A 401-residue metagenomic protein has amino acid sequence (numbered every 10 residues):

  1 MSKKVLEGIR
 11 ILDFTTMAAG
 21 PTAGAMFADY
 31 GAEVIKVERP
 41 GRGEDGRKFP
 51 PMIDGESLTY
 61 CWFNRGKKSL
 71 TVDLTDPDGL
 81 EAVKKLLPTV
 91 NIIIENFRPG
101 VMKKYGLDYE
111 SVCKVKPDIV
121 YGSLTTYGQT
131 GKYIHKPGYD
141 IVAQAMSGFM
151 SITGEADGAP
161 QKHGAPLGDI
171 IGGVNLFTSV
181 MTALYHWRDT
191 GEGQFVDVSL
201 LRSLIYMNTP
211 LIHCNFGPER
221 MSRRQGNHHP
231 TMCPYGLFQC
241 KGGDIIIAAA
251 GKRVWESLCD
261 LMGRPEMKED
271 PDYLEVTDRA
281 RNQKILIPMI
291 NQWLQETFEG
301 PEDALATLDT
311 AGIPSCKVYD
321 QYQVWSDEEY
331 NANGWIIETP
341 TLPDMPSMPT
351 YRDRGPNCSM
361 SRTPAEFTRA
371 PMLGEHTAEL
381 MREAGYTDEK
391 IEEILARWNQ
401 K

Functional and structural regions predicted by a protein language model:
M1-D189, M372, A378-K401: N-terminal helix-loop segment corresponding to the beta1-alpha1 unit of nucleotide/adenylate-binding folds
M1-R10, Q239-C240, V324-K401: Terminal low-complexity tails and localization/encapsulation signals of metabolic enzymes
V34, D309-Q323, T387-E392: Short, well-structured beta-strand/strand-turn elements
G41, Y127-G128, L200-I205, G242 (+2 more regions): Glycine-rich beta-alpha junction loops
Q129, D157-P166, R188-L204, R223-P230 (+1 more regions): Conserved Rossmann-fold dehydrogenase catalytic segment
G173-G193, Y206-G217, C259-E266: Oxidoreductase and adenylate-handling cofactor-binding alpha/beta cores
E219-Y235, E299, P356: Active-site Gly/Thr loop motif
C233-A311, S315: Aromatic-enriched alpha-helical interface/lid elements that frame and gate functional surfaces
